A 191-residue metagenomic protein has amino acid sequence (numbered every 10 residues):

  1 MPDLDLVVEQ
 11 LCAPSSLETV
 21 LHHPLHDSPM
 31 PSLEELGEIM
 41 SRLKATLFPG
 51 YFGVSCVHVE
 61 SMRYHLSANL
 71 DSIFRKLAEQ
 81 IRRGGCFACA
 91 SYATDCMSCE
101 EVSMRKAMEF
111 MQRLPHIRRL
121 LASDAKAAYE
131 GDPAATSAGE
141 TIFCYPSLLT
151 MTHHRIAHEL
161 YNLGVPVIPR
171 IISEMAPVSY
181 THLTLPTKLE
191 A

Functional and structural regions predicted by a protein language model:
M1-E174: Terminal amphipathic alpha-helical/low-complexity segments used for targeting or macromolecular assembly
P177-S179: Acidic, proline/serine/threonine- and glycine-rich low-complexity intrinsically disordered segments
T181-T187: Conserved small/polar residues in nucleotide/adenosyl-binding loops
